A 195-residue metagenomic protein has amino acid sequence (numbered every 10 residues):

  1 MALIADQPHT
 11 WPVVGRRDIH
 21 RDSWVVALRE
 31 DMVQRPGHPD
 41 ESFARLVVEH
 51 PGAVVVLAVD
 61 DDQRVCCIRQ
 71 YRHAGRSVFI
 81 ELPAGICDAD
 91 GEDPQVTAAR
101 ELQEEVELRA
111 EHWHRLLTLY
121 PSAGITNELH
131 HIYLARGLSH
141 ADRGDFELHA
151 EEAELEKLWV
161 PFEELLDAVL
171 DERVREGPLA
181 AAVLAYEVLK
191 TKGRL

Functional and structural regions predicted by a protein language model:
A2-D6, V78, R115, A123-T126 (+2 more regions): Nudix hydrolase/Nudix homology domain
L3, H9, R45-H50, V55-R100 (+2 more regions): Conserved Nudix-box catalytic region and its N-terminal flanking loop in Nudix hydrolases and closely related
I4-D18: A short, amphipathic edge element
V14-V55, D61: Acidic, metal-coordinating catalytic segment for phosphate/diphosphate chemistry, firing primarily on the Nudix
V25-D31, V78, L129-H131: Short beta-strand micro-motifs in enzyme catalytic cores
E30-M32, A58, L134-R136, W159-P161: Short, well-ordered beta-strand micro-motif
M32-G37, S122-R143: Active-site-adjacent beta-strand/loop module that shapes the phosphate/pyrophosphate-binding cleft
R109-L116: A short coil-to-beta-strand element that immediately follows conserved catalytic motifs
